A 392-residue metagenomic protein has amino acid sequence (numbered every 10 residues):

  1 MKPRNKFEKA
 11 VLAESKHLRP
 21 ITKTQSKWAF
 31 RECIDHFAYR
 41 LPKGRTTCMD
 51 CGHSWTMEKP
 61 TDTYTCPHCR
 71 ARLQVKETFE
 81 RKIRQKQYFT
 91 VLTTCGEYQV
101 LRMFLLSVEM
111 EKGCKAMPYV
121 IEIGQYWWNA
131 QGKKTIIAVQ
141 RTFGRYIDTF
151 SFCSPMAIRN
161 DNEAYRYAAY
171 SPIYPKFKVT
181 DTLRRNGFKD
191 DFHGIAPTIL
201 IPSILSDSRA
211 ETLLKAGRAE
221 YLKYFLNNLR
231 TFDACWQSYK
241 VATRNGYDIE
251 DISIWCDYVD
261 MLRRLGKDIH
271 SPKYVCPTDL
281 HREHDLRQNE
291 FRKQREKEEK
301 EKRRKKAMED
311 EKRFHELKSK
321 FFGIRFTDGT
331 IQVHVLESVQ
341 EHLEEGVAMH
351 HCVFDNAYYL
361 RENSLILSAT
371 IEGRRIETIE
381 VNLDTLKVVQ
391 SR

Functional and structural regions predicted by a protein language model:
M1-F37: N-terminal alpha-helical interaction blocks
I34-R45, S54-T61: Short, flexible, mixed-charge glycine/proline-rich loop motifs that serve as phosphate/nucleic-acid-contacting
G44-M49, Y64-P67, L365, L386: Cys/His-enriched microdomains
M49, S54-M57, F150-M156: Long, leucine/valine-rich, helix-dominated scaffolding and oligomerization segments
P60-V75: Cysteine-rich micro-motifs
T78-T149: Long, charge-rich boundary regions
Y146, M156-A157, E163: Phosphate/adenylate-binding glycine loop and adjacent helical scaffold
R209-R392: Catalytic-core elements of nucleic-acid end-processing and repair enzymes
